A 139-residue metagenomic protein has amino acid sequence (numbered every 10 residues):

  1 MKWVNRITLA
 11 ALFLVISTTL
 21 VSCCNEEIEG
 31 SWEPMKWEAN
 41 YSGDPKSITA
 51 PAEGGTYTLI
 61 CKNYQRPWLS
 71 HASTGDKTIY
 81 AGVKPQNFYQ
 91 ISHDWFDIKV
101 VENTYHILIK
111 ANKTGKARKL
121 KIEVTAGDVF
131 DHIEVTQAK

Functional and structural regions predicted by a protein language model:
W3-R6, I16-G43: Bacterial Sec-dependent N-terminal signal peptides
L9-V15, I122: Outer/extracellular conduits and scaffolds centered on Gram-negative outer-membrane beta-barrels
N25, K36, Y105, D128-K139: C-terminal edge beta-strand
G30-G75: Predominantly extracytoplasmic/ectodomain segments of secreted and cell-surface proteins
G54-T56, E102, G115-K119: Extracellular Ig-like/FN3 beta-sandwich strand-entry sites
T56-H106: Surface-exposed binding patches on compact interaction domains or structured appendages
T114-D128: A short beta-strand micro-motif common to beta-rich folds, especially ectodomain repeats
